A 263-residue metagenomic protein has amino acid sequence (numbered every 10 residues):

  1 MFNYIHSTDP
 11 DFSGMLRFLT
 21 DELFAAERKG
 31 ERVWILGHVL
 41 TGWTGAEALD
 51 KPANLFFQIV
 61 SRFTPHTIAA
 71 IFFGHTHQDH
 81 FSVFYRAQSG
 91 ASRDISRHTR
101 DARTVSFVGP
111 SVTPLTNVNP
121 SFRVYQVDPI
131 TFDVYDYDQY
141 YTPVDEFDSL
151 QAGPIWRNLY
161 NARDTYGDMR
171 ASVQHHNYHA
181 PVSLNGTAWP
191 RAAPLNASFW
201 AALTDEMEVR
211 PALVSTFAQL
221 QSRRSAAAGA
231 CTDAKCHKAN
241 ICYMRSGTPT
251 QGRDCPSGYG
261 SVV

Functional and structural regions predicted by a protein language model:
M1-A25, K29, Q78-V263: Metal-dependent phosphoesterase/phosphodiesterase active-site architecture
F2-R17, F24-F73, V83: Active-site-proximal segments of metal-dependent phosphoesterases and phosphodiesterases across multiple
